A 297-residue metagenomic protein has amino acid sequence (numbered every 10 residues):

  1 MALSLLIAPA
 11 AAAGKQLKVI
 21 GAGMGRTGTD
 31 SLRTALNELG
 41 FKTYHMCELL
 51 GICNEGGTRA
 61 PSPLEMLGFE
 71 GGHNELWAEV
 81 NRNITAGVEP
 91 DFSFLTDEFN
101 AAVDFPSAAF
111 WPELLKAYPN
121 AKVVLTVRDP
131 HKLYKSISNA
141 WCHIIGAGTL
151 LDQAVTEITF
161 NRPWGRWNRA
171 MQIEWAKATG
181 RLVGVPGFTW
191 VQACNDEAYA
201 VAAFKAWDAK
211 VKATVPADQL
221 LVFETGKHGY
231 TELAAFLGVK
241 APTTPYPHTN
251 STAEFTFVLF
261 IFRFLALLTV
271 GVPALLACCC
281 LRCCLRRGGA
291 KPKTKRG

Functional and structural regions predicted by a protein language model:
L5-P90: PAPS-dependent sulfotransferase catalytic core
T29, S107-P112, Y134, G229-L233: Short, well-ordered alpha-helical microsegments
N54, V124-I137, W141, D152-A154 (+1 more regions): The conserved 3'-phosphoadenosine-5'-phosphosulfate
A60, L64-E65, P112-D196, V239: PAPS-dependent sulfotransferase catalytic domain
F94-E113, Y118, T126: Glycine-rich phosphate-binding loop used to anchor ATP phosphates in small-molecule kinases, encompassing both
V155-K177, A241-A274: PAPS-dependent sulfotransferase catalytic core
V272-R286: Alpha-helical transmembrane segments
A290-G297: Short, low-complexity, Lys/Arg-enriched N-terminal segments of secretory-pathway carbohydrate enzymes
